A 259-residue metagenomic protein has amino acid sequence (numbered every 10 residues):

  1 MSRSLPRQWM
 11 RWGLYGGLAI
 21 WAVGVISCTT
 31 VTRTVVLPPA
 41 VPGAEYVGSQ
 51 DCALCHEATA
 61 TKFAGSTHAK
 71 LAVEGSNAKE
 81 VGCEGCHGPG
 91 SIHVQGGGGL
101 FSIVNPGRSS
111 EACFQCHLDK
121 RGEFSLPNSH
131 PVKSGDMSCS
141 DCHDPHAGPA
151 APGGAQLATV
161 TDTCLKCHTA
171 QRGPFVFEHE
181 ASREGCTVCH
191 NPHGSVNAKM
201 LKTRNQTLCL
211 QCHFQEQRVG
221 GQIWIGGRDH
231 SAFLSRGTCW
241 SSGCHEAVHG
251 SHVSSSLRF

Functional and structural regions predicted by a protein language model:
S2-C28: Sec-dependent bacterial lipoprotein signal peptides
W21-F259: Short sequence/structural segments immediately N-terminal
